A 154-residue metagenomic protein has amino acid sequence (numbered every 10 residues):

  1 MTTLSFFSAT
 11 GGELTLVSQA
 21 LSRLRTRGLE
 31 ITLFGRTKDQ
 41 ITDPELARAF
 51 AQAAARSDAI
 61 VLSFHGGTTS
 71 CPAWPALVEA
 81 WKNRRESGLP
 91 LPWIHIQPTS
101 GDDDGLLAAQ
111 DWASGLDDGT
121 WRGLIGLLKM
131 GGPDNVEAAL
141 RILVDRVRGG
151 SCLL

Functional and structural regions predicted by a protein language model:
M1-L154: An N-terminal assembly and electron-transfer interface module characteristic of large anaerobic redox and radical
